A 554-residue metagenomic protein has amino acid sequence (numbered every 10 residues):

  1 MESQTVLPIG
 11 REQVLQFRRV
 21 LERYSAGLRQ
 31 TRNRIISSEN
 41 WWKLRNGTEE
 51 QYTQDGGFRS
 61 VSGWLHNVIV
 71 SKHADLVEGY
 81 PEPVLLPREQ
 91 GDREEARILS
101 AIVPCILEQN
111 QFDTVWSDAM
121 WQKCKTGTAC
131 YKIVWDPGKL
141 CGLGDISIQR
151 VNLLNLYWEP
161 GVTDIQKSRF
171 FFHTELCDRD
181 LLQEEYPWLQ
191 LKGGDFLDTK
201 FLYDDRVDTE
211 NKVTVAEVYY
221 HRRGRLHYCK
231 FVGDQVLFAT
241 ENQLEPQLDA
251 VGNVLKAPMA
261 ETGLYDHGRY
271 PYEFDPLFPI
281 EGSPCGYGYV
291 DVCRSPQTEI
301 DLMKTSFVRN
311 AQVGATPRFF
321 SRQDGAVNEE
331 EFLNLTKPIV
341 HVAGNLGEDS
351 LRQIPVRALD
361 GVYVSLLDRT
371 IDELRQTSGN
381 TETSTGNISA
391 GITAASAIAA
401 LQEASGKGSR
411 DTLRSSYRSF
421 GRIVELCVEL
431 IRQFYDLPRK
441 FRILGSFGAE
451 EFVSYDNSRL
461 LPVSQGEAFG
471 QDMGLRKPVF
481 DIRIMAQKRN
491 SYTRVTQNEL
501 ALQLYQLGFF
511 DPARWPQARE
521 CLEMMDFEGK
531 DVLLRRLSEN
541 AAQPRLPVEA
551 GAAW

Functional and structural regions predicted by a protein language model:
M1-L255, M259, E331, V362 (+3 more regions): Extended, helix-rich architectural segments
M1-T53, G57, K123, Y131 (+8 more regions): C-terminal anchoring/interaction modules
C285-C293: Acidic/polar low-complexity segments with low predicted structural confidence
